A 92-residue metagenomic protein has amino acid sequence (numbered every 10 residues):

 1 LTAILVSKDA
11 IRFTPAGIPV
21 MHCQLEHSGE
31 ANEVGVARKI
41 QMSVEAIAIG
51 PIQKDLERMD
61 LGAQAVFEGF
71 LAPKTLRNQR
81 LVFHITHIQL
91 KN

Functional and structural regions predicted by a protein language model:
L1-N92: Single-stranded nucleic acid-binding surfaces, predominantly the OB-fold ssDNA-binding core
